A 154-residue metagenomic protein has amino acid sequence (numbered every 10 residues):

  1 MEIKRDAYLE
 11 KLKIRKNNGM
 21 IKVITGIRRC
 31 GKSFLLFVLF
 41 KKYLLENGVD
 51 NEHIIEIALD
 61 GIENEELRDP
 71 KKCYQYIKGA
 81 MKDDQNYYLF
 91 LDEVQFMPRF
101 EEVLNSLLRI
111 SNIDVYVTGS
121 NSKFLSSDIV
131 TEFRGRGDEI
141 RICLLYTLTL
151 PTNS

Functional and structural regions predicted by a protein language model:
M1-L150: Phosphate-binding site recognition
N153-S154: Extended, polar beta-sheet/loop recognition surfaces of beta-rich domains that mediate binding to diverse ligands
